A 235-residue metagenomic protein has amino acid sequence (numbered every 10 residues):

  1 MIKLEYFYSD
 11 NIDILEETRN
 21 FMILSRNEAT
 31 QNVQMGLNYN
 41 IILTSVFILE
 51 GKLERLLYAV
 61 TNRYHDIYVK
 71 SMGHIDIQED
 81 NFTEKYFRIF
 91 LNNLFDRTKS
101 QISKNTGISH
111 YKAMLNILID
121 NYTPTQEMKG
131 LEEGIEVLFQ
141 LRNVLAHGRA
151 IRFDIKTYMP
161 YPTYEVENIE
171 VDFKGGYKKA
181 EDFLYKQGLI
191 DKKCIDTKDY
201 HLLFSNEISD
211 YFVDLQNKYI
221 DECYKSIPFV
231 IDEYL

Functional and structural regions predicted by a protein language model:
M1-L43, F47, G51, R55-V60 (+1 more regions): Charged alpha-helical initiation segments
I2-N20, E133-V144, G148-L235: Polyanionic, low-complexity intrinsically disordered segments
S9, S25-A29, S45, S71 (+5 more regions): Generic serine detector
I14-E16, I41, L53, L57 (+12 more regions): Low-complexity, compositionally biased segments
M22-S25, A29, N93-N105, Y122 (+5 more regions): Short, flexible helical or helix-coil boundary motifs
T30-Q31, M35-Y39, D96, S100 (+4 more regions): Generic, low-specificity signal for short hydrophobic/alpha-helical stretches with a mild N-terminal bias, encompassing
V33-N38, T83, E127-E132, V166-V171: Glycine-rich, flexible loop segments associated with nucleotide phosphate handling
N62-P160, G176, A180-F183: Flexible secondary-structure boundary motifs
